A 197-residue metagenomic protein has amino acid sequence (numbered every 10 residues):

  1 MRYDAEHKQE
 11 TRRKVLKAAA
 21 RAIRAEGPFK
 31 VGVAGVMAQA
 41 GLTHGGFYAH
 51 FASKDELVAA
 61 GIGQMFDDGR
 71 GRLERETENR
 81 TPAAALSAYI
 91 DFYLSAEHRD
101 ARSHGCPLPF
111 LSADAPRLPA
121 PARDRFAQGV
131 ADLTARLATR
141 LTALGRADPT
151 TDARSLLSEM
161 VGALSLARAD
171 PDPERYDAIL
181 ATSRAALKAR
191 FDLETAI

Functional and structural regions predicted by a protein language model:
M1-E10, L193-I197: N-terminal intrinsically disordered/low-complexity leader segments
K14, A22-A60: Helix-turn-helix
V15-I23, Y93, M160: Short hydrophobic clusters on alpha-helical segments that form packing/core surfaces in small helical domains
A22, R72, E76, R136 (+1 more regions): Short alpha-helical functional segments enriched in proximate histidine and acidic residues
A60, E74-G105, A153-L156: Hydrophobic alpha-helical connector segments
G63-G69: Short, basic, alpha-helical segments at the C-terminal edge of helix-turn-helix-like DNA-binding modules
A85-A88, R99-A127: Amphipathic alpha-helical segments used for helix-helix packing
A120-G129, L141-I197: Hydrophobic/aromatic-rich alpha-helical bundle segments in the mid-to-C-terminal region
